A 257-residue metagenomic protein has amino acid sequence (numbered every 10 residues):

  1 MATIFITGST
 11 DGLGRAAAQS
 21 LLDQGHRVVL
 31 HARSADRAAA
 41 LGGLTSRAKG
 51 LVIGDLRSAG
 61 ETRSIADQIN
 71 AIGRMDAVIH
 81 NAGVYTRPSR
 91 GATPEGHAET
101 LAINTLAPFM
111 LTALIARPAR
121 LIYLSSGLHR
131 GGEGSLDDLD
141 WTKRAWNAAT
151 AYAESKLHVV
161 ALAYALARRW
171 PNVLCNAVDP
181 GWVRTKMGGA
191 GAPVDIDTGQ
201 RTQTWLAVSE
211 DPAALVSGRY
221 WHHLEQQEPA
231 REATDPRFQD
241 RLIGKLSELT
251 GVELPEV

Functional and structural regions predicted by a protein language model:
T3-I6, V78-I79: Conserved hydrophobic beta-strands of the Rossmann-like cofactor-binding core in SDR/related NAD(P)H-dependent
T10, A18-Q19: N-terminal Rossmann NAD(P)H-binding glycine-rich loop of SDR-like oxidoreductase domains
Q24-A40: Conserved glycine-rich Rossmann-like NAD(P)H-binding loop of the short-chain dehydrogenase/reductase
T45-G60: Rossmann-fold cofactor-recognition segment
L56-R74: Conserved Rossmann-fold cofactor-binding substructure of NAD(P)-dependent oxidoreductases
G83-A92, A98, R120-N172, D179-A192: Catalytic loop of short-chain dehydrogenase/reductase
T105-L106: Ankyrin-repeat alpha-helix packing hotspot
A177, P193-G244, E248, V252: C-terminal helical subdomain
